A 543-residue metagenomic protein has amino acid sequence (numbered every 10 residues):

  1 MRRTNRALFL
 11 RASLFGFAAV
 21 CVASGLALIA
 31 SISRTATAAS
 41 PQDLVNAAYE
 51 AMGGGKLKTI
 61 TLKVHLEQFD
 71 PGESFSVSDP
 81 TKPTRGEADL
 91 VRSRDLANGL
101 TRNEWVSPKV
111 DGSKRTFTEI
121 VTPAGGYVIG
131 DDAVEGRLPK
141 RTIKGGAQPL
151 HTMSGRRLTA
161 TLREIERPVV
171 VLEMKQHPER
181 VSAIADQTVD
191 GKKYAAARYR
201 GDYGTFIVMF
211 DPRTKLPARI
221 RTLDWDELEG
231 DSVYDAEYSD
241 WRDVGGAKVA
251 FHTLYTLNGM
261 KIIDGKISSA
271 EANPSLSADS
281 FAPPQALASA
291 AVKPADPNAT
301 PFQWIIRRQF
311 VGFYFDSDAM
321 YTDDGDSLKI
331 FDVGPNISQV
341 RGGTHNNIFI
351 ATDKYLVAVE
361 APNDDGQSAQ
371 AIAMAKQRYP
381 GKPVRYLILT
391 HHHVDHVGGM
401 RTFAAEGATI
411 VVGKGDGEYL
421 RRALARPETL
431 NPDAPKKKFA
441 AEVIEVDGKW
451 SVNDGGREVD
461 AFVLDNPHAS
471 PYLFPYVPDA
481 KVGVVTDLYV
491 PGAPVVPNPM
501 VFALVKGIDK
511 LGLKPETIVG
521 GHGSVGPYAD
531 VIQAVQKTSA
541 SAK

Functional and structural regions predicted by a protein language model:
M1-L14: N-terminal secretory signal peptides that target proteins for export/translocation
A39-N46, S113, I120-F206, P212-T214 (+5 more regions): Flexible, processing/modification-adjacent segments and terminal tails in exported/periplasmic/extracellular proteins
D43, A47-G136, K140-R141, H177-A185: N-terminal mature ectodomain segment of secretory-pathway/periplasmic proteins
D186-L287, Y476-P478, V485-T486, P491-D509: Gly/Pro-enriched, hydrophobic low-complexity segments that function as extracytoplasmic propeptides/linkers
S269-D353, W450: Zn-dependent metallo-beta-lactamase
I330-Q377, Y472-V490: Conserved beta-strand hairpin/beta-sheet module of binuclear metal-dependent hydrolase folds, prominently
G366-V411, K506, K510-E516: Active-site metal-binding motif and surrounding structural segment of the metallo-beta-lactamase
V505-K543: Divalent-metal (often Zn2+) His-rich catalytic cores of metallo-beta-lactamase-fold enzymes
